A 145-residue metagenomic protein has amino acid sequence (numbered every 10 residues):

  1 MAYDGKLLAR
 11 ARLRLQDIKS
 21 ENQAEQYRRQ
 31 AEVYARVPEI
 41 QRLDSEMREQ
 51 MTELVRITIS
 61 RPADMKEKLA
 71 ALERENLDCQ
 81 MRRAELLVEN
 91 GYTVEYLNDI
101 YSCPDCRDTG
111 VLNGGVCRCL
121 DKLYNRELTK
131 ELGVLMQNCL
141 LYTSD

Functional and structural regions predicted by a protein language model:
L7-R29: Short, charge-rich amphipathic alpha-helices with coiled-coil/heptad character
E21-D44: Short, charge/polar-rich alpha-helical segments
R36, I40-I57, C79-R82, L86: Non-transmembrane amphipathic alpha-helical segments
P62-A63: Charged, low-complexity interaction regions
L69-Y101: Short, charged low-complexity linear segments at domain edges
Y92-M136: Interdomain "pre-motor" coupling segment immediately N-terminal to P-loop NTPase/helicase cores
Y142-D145: Conserved small/polar residues in nucleotide/adenosyl-binding loops
